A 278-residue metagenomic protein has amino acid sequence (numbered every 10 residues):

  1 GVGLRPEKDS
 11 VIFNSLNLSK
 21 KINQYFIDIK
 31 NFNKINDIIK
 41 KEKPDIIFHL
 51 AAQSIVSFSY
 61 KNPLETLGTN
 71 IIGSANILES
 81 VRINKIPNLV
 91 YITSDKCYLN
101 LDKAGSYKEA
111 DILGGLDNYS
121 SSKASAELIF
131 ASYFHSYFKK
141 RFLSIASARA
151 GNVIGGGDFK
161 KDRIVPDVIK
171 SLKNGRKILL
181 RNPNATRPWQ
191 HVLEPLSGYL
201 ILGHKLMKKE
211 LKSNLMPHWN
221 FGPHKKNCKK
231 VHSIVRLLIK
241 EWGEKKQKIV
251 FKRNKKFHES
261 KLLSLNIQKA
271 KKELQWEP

Functional and structural regions predicted by a protein language model:
G1-A150, I154, R236: N-terminal Rossmann-like NAD(P)+-binding domain of SDR-like oxidoreductases, especially those catalyzing
V11-N14, L101-A104, D158-D162, V192-L193 (+2 more regions): Short aromatic-enriched loop/helix-cap "lid" or pocket-rim segments at secondary-structure transitions that line
N14-L16, I169-K170, E210-L211: Short secondary-structure boundary/capping segments
I27, N152, L172-P278: C-terminal substrate-binding subdomain of Rossmann-fold SDR/epimerase-dehydratase oxidoreductases
S74, K161-P166, Y199, V231 (+1 more regions): Amphipathic alpha-helical segments in well-structured domains
E109-D111, S122-K123, I145, P166-L180: C-terminal structured domain segments across diverse proteins
G115-S122, K161-V165, P188-V192: The catalytic Tyr-centered alpha-helix of NAD(P)H-dependent dehydrogenases
